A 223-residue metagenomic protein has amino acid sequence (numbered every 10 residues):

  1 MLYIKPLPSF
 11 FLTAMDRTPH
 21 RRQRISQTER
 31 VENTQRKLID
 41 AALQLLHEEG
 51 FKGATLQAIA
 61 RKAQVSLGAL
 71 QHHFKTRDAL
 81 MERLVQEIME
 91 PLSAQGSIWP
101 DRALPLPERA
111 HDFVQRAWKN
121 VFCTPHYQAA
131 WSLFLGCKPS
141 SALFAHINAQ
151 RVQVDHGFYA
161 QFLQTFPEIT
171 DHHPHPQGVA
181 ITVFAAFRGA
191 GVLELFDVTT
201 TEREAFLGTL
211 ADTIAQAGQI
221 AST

Functional and structural regions predicted by a protein language model:
M1-R22, D155-Q164, I181-T223: C-terminal peripheral helix-coil segments that are non-catalytic and often amphipathic
L2-E49, L56-K62, A79-E82: Basic, helix-initiating cap at the start of DNA-binding domains
N33-Q44, E48-E49, K62, A79-R102 (+3 more regions): Alpha-helical structural segments
G50-F51, Q71: Short amphipathic helical patch at the helix-1/turn junction of helix-turn-helix
A63-F74: Short hydrophobic/aromatic patch on the recognition helix
S93, S97-I98, C123-A129, S141-P167 (+2 more regions): Amphipathic alpha-helical packing segments from all-alpha helical-bundle domains
H111, H173-F184: Short, well-structured alpha-helical segments
Q115-F122, A129-S140: Helix-loop "lid/cap" segments that line or gate small-molecule binding pockets
